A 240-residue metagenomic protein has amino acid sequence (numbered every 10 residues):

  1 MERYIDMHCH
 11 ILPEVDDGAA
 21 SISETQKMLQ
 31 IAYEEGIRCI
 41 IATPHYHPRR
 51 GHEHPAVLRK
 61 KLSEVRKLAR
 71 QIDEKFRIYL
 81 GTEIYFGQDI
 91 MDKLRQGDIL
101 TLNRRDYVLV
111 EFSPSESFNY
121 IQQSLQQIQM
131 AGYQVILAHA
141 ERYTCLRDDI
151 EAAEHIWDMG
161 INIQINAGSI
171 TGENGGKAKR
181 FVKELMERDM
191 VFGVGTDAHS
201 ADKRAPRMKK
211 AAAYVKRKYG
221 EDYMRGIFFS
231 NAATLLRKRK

Functional and structural regions predicted by a protein language model:
M1-K75: An N-terminally biased module of ancient metal coordination in phosphate/nucleic-acid-related enzymes
M1-P13, E151-A167, L235: Mobile, glycine- and charge-enriched loop segments and immediately flanking short secondary-structure elements within
I5-M7, I41-T43, Y79-T82, I136-A138 (+2 more regions): Active-site neighborhood of phospho(di)ester-bond hydrolases with catalytic His/Asp-centered motifs
Y33, Q129, W157, M186-E187: Non-catalytic positions within long, well-ordered alpha-helices that form the structural scaffold/packing of enzyme
H47-R50, Y85-G87, R142-L146, I170-E173 (+1 more regions): Active-site environment of divalent metal-dependent phosphoester hydrolases
H52-Q164: Extended substrate/RNA-proximal surfaces in nucleic-acid metabolism proteins
R188-P206: Short acidic/histidine-rich active-site segments
M208, A212-K240: Mid-to-C-terminal alpha-helical segments outside catalytic/metal-binding sites
